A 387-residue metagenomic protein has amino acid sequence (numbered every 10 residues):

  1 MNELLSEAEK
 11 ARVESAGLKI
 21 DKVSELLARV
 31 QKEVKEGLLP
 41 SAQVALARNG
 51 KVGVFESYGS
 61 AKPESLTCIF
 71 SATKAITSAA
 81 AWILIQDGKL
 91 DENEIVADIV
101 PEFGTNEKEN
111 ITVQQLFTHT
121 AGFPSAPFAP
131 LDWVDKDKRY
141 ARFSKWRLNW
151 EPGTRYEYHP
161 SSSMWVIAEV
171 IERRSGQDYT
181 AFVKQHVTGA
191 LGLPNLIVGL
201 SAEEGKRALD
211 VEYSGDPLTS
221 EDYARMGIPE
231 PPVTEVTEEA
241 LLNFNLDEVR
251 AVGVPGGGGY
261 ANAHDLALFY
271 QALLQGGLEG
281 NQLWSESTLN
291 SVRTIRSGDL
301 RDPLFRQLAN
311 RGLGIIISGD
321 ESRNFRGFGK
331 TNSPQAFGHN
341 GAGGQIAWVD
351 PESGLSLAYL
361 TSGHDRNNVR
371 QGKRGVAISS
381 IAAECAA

Functional and structural regions predicted by a protein language model:
S24-Q31, G50, F55, C68-E94 (+3 more regions): Active-site SXXK
A28-K62, E92, D132, A347-D350 (+1 more regions): A short, well-structured edge-of-sheet supersecondary motif
K32-A45, S60-Q114, E151-S161, V254: Short active-site loop at a secondary-structure junction that contains or immediately precedes the catalytic residue(s)
V54, P63-L66, T118, S125-K206 (+1 more regions): Catalytic-site signature segments of enzymes, centered on catalytic residues
P63, S71-A72, Q86-F128, K145 (+2 more regions): Active-site helix/loop module of the DD-peptidase/beta-lactamase fold, centered on the serine-lysine SxxK catalytic
H119, S163-V170, V249, G253 (+2 more regions): Active-site-proximal alpha-helical segments within enzyme catalytic domains
L209-A263, T294-E352: Active-site Gly/Thr loop motif
Q275-L278, T288, R293-R301, N367-A387: Short, gly/Ser/Thr-rich active-site loops of penicillin-recognizing serine hydrolases
